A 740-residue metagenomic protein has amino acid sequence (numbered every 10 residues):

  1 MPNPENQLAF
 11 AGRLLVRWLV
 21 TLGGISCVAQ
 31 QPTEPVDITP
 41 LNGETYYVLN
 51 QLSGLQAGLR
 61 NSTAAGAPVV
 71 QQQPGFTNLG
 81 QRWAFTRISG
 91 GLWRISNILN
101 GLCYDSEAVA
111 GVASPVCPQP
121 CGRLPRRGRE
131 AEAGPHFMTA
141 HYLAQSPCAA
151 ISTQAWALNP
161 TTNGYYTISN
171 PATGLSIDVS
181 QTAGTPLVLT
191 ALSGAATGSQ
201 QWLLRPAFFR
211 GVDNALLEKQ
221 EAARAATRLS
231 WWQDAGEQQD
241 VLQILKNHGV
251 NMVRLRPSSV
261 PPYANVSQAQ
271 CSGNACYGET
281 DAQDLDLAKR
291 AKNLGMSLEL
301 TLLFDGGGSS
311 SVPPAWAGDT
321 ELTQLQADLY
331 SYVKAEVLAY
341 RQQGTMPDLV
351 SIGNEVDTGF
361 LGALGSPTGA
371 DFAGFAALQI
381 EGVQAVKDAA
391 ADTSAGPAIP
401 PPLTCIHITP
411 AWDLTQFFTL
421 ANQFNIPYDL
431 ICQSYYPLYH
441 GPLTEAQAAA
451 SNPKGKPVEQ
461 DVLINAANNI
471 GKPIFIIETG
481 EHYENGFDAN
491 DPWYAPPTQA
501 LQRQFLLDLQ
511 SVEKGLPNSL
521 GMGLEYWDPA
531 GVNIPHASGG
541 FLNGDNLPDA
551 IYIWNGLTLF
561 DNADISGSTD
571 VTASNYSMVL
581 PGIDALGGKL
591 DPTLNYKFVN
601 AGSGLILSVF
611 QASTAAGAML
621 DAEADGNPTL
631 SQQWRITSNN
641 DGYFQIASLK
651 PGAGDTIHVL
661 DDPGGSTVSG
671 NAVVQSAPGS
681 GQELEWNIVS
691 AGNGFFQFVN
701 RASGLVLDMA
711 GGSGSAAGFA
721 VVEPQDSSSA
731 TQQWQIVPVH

Functional and structural regions predicted by a protein language model:
N3, V20, G24-T39: Bacterial Sec-dependent N-terminal signal peptides
P32-P206, D591-H740: Lectin-like carbohydrate-binding module/patch detector with strong preference for beta-trefoil
P206-I244: Boundary/entry segment of secreted carbohydrate-active catalytic domains
R210-V212, V253-L255, L298-L302, D348-I352 (+4 more regions): Hydrophobic faces of well-ordered beta-strands that scaffold small-molecule active sites in alpha/beta enzyme cores
E221, S230-G236, S258-A282, D357-F360 (+3 more regions): Acidic-and-aromatic substrate-binding clefts and catalytic sites of carbohydrate-active enzymes
I244-V386, A390-L403: Substrate-binding cleft and catalytic face of glycoside hydrolase catalytic domains, especially the flexible beta-alpha
P397, W412-P492, S511, G515: Glycoside hydrolase catalytic-domain groove-lining segments
E484-F505, L516-D591: Aromatic-rich peripheral "rim/lid" segments of glycoside hydrolase catalytic domains that contact and position glycan
